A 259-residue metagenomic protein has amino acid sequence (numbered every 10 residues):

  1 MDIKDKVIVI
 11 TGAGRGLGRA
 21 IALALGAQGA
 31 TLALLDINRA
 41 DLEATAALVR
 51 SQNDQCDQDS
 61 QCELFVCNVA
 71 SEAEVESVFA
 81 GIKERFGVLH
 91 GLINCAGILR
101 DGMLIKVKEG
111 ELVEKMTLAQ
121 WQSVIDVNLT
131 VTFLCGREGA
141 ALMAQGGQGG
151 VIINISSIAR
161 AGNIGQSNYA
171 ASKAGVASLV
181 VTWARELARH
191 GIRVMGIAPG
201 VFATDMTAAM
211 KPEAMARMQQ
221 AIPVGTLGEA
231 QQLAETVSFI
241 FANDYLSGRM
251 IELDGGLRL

Functional and structural regions predicted by a protein language model:
I3-L32: Canonical Rossmann dinucleotide-binding motif of NAD(H)/NADP(H)-dependent dehydrogenases/reductases, specifically
R39-A40, V66-V78, L118, Q232: The beta1-alpha1 cofactor-binding region of Rossmann-like NAD(H)/NADP(H)-dependent oxidoreductases
M103-I125, M218: Substrate-binding pocket helix/loop in short-chain dehydrogenase/reductase
L112, M116-Q120, I153-G175, V180-V181 (+1 more regions): Catalytic loop of short-chain dehydrogenase/reductase
G136-R137, V181: A short, exposed helix-loop element centered on a Lys and neighboring polar residues
A188, R193, L246-G248: Short, small/polar-rich loop/turn modules that mediate ligand/substrate recognition or access, typified
T226-L253, R258: C-terminal substrate-recognition "lid" of short-chain dehydrogenase/reductases
